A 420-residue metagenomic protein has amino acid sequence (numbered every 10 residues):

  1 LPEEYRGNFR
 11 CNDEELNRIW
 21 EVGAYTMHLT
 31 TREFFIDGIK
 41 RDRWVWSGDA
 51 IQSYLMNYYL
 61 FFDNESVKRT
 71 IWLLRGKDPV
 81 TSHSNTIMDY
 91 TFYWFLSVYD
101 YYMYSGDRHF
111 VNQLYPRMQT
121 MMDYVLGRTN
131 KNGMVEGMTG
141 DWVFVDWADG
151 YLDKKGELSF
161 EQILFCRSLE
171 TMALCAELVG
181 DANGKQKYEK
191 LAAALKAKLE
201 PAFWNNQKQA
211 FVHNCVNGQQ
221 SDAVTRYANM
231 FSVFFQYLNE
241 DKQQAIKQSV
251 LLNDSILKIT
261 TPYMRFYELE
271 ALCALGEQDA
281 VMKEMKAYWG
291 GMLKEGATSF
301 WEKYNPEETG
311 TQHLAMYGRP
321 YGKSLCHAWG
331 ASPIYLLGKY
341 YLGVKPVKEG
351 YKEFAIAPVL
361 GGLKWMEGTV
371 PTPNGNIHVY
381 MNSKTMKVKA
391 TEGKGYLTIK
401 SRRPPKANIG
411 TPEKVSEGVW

Functional and structural regions predicted by a protein language model:
L1-G127, N132, E136-T139, Q248 (+1 more regions): Substrate-binding groove/exosite segments of carbohydrate-active enzymes
L16, W46, D63, V67 (+12 more regions): Active-site-proximal structural scaffolding
L16, Y58-I71, Y102-M122, T129-N130 (+5 more regions): Structural helix-adjacent loops and short alpha-helical linkers that scaffold large soluble proteins
G23, D107, S232, E268 (+5 more regions): Hydrophobic, well-ordered secondary-structure elements that form the walls of internal hydrophobic environments
K40-Q52, F92-S97, Y101, S105 (+6 more regions): Carbohydrate-binding/catalytic loop surfaces
K77-Y93, L126-A193, A197-R265, L269: The feature captures the catalytic groove of carbohydrate-active enzymes
I256-E295: Repeat-solenoid scaffold signature
M282-W420: Non-catalytic C-terminal accessory modules of carbohydrate-active enzymes
